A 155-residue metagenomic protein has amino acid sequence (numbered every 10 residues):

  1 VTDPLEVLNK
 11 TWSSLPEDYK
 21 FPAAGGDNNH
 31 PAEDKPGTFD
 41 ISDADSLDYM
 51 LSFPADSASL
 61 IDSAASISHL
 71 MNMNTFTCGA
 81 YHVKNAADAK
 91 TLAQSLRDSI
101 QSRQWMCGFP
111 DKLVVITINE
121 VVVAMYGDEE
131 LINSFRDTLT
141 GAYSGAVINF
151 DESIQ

Functional and structural regions predicted by a protein language model:
V1-T77, V83-Q155: Soluble, non-membrane globular domain cores that form compact, hydrophobic packing and curved binding surfaces
